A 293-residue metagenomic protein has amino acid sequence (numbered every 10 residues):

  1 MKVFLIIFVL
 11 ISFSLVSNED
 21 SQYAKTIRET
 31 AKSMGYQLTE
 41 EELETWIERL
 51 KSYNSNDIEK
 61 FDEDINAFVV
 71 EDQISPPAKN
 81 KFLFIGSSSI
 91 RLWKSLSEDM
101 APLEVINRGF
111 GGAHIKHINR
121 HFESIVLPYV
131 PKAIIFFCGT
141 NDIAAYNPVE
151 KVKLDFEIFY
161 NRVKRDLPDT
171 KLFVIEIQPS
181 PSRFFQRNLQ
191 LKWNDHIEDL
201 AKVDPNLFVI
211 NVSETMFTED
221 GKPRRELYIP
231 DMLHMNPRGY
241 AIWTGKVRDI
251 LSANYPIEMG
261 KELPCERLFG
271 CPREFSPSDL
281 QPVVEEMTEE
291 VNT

Functional and structural regions predicted by a protein language model:
K2, I6, L10-F82, E98 (+1 more regions): N-terminal secretory targeting modules
S75-K79, D99-M100, L127-P128, D166 (+1 more regions): Extracellular/periplasmic catalytic domains that process cell-envelope and extracellular macromolecules
N80-S95, A113: Catalytic nucleophile-elbow at a beta strand-turn-alpha helix junction centered on a G-D-S/GDSL motif, marking
F84, V105-N107, V209: Conserved beta-strand scaffold positions in the cores of enzyme catalytic domains, especially in NTP/NDP-utilizing
I90-I106, K116-K153, F173, I177-P181: Oxyanion-hole/transition-state-stabilizing segment in secreted/luminal serine hydrolases and related acyltransferases
E150-F159, L189-N194: Charged helix-capping and loop-helix junction motifs
L167-K171: A short helix->loop->beta-strand "cap" motif at the edges of active sites that frequently abuts
P181-N292: Catalytic His-Asp segment of secreted/periplasmic serine-dependent ester chemistry enzymes
